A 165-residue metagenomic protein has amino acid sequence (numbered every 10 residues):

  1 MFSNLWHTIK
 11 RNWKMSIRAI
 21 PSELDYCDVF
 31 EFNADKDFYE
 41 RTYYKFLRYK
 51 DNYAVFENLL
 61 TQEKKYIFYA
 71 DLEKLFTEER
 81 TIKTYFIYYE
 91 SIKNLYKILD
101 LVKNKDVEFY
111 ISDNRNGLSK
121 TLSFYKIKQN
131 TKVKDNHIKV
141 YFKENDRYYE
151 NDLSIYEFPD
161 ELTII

Functional and structural regions predicted by a protein language model:
M1-H7, R11, I20, T131-I165: Terminal low-complexity interaction tails
F2-D25, T84-L101: Mixed-charge, Lys/Arg-rich low-complexity intrinsically disordered regions
R18-D37, L99-S112: Short coil-to-beta transition motif at edge beta-strands of beta-rich domains
P21-E23, K45-R48, I98-V102, I127-K132 (+2 more regions): Short, exposed beta-strand/loop patches in secreted or surface proteins that constitute
A34-Y43, G117-S123: Short coil-to-beta-strand transition motifs
F38-Y66, Q129-Y149: Basic/aromatic-rich interaction segments and small domains that mediate binding to polyanionic partners
T61-K93, D146-I165: Intrinsically disordered, low-complexity, charged/polar segments
I87, N94-L95, I111-F142, D160-E161: Short beta-rich binding modules
